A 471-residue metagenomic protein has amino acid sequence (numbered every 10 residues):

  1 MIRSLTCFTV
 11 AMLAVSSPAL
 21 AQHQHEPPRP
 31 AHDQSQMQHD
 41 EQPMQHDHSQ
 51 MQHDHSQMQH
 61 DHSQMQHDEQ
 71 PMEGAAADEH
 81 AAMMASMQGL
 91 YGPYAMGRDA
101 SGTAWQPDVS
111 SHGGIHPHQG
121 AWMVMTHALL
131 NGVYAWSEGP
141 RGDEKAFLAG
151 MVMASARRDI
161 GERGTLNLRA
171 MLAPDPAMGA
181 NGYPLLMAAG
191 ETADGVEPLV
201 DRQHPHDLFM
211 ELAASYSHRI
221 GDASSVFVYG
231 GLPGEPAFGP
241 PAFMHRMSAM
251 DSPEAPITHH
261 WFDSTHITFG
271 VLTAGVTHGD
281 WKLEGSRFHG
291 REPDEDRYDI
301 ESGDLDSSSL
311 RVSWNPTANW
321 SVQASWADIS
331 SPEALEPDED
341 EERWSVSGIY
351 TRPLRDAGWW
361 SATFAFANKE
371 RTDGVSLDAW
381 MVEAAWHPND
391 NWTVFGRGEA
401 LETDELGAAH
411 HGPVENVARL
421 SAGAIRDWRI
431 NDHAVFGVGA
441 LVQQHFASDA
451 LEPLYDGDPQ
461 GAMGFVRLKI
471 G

Functional and structural regions predicted by a protein language model:
A21-H127, G142-D143, S155-R163, R169: N-terminal periplasmic/intermembrane-space "pro-region" immediately following the signal or transit peptide
V124, E162-L166, D222-V226, D280-E284 (+4 more regions): Repeated loop/turn-to-beta-strand initiation elements of outer-membrane beta-barrel proteins
T126-A128, L166-A170, V228-G230, A274 (+9 more regions): Membrane-embedded beta-strand positions of outer-membrane beta-barrel proteins
L130-E138, L172-M178, L232-P236, H278-D280 (+8 more regions): Transmembrane beta-strands of outer-membrane beta-barrel pores
G142-L148, R202-H206, F262-H266, Y298-L305 (+4 more regions): Replace "Gram-negative outer membrane beta-barrel proteins" with "bacterial and organellar outer membrane beta-barrel
A156-D159, H218, G275-H278, W314-P316 (+5 more regions): Residue-level signature of outer-membrane beta-barrel architecture
G179-S313: Surface-exposed coil loops of outer-membrane beta-barrel proteins
A422, D456-G471: Outer-membrane beta-barrel "beta-signal"
